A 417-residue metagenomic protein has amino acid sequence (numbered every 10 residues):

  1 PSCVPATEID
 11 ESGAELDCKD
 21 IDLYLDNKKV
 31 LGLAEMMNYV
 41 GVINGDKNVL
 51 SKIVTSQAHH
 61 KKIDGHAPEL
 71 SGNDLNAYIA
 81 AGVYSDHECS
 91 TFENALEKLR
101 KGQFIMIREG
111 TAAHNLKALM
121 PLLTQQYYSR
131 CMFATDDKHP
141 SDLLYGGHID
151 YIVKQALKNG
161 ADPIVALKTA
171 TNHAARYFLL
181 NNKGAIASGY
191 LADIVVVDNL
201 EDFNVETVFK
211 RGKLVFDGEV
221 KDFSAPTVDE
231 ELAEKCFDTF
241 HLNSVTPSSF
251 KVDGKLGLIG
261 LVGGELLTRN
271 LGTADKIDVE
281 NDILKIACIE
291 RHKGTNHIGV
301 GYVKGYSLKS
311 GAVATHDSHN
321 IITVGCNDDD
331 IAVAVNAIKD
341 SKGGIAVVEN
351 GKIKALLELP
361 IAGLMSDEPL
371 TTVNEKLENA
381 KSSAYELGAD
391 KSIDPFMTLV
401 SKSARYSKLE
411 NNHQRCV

Functional and structural regions predicted by a protein language model:
P1, N38, P68, R291 (+1 more regions): Residues that form or immediately flank small-molecule/cofactor binding pockets and catalytic motifs
P1-H60, I353-L357: Divalent-metal coordination cores built from histidine and acidic residues
C3-P5, V40, P140, K293-T295 (+1 more regions): Short, acidic Gly/Pro/Ser/Thr-rich loop/turn segments
L25-D26, Q57, I79, L99-R100 (+2 more regions): Alpha-helix boundary recognition
K28, Y128, N281-L284: Sequence-level motif detector for i,i+2 pairs with an aromatic at +2
L31-V165, T169, A175-G184, I194 (+4 more regions): Active-site core of metal-dependent hydrolases
L144-G160, I164-V417: Active-site microenvironment of metallo-dependent hydrolases
